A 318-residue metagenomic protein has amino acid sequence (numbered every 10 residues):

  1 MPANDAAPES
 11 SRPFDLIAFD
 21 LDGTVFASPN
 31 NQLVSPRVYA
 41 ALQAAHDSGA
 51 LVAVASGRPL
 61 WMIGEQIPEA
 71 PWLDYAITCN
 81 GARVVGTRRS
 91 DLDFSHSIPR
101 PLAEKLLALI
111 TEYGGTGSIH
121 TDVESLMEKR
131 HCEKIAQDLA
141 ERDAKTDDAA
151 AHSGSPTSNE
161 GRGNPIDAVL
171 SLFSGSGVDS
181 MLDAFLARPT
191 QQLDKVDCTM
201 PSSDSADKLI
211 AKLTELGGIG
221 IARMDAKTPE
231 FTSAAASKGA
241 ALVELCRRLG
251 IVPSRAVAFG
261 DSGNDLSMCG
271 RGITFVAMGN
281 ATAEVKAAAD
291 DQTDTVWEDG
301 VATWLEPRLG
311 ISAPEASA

Functional and structural regions predicted by a protein language model:
P2, P8-L16, S35, T214 (+1 more regions): Mg2+-dependent phosphoryl-transfer enzymes with acidic/Ser/Thr/Gly-rich catalytic loops
F19: Active-site T/S-Asp motif of two-component receiver
P36-N159: Active-site phosphate-binding/coordination module
S48-A53, L73-D74, K195, S254-A256 (+2 more regions): Short active-site oxyanion
E69-W72, C79-N80, L216-G217, R271-G272 (+1 more regions): Short, structured coil segments at secondary-structure junctions
Y113-T116, H120-V257: Conserved acidic, metal-coordinating active-site core of Asp-based, Mg2+-dependent phosphoryl-transfer enzymes
